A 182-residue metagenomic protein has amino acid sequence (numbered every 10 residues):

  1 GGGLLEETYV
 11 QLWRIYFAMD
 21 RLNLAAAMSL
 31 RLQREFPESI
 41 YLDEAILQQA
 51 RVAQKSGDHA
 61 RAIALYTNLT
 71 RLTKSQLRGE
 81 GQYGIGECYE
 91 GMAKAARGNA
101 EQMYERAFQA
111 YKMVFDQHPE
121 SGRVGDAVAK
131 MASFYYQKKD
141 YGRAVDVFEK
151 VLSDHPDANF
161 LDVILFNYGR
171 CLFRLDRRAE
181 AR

Functional and structural regions predicted by a protein language model:
G1-R182: Acidic, polar-rich low-complexity tracts and alpha-helical solenoid repeat scaffolds
